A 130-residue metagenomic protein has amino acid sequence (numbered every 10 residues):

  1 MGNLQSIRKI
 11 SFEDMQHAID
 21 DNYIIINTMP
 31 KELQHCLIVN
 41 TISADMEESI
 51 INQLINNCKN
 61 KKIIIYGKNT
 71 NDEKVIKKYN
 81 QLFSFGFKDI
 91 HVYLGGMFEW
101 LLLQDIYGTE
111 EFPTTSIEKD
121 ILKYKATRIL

Functional and structural regions predicted by a protein language model:
G2-E13, A18-I24, T28-I64, N69-L130: Rhodanese-like catalytic fold shared by cysteine-dependent sulfurtransferases and DSP/PTP-type phosphatases
